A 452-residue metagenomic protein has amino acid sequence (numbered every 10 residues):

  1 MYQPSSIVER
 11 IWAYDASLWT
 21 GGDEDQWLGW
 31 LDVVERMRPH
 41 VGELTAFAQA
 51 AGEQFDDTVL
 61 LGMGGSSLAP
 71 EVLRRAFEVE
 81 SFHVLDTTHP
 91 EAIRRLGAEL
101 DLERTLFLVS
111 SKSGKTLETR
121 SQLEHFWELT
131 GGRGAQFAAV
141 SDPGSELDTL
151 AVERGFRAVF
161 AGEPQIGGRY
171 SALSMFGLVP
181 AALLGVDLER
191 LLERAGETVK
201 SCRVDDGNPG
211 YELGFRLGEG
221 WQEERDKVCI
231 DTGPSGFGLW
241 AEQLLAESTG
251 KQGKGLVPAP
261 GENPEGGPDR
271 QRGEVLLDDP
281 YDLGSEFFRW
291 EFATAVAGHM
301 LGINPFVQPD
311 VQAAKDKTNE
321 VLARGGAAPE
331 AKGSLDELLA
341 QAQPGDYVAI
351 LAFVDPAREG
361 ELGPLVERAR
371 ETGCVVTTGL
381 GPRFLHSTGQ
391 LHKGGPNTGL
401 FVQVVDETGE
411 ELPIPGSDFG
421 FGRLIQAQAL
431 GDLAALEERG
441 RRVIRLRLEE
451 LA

Functional and structural regions predicted by a protein language model:
M1-Q49, L283-M300, V307-A340, P415-L424 (+1 more regions): Extended, charge-enriched "interface" segments that sit outside catalytic cores
G29-A46, E71-L117, S121, P260: Glycine-rich oxoanion-binding loops at beta->alpha junctions
D57-L61, L106, A138, V228-C229 (+1 more regions): Conserved beta-strand elements of the Class I
V59, M63-F82, T378, L385-H386 (+1 more regions): Glycine-rich, small/polar surface segments that engage phosphate groups of diverse ligands
L68-S81, E99-D101, S121-G131, E153-A158 (+1 more regions): A glycine- and small-aliphatic-rich helix-loop capping segment at beta-alpha/alpha-beta transitions that lines
G132-V375, H386: Active-site phosphate/pyrophosphate-binding segments
A340-G345, A349-I350, G379-P382, G422 (+2 more regions): C-terminal amphipathic alpha-helical interaction region
F384-D418: Conserved, well-ordered active-site substructure
